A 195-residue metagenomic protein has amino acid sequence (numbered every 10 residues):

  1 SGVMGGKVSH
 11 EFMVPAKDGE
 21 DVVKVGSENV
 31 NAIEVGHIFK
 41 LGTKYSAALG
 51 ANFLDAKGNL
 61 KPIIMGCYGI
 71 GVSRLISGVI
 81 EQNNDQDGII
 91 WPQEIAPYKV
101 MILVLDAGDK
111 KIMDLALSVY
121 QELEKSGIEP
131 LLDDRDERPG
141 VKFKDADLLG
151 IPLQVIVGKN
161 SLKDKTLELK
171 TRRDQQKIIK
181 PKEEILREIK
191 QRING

Functional and structural regions predicted by a protein language model:
S1-G195: NTP/phosphate- and nucleic-acid-binding module
